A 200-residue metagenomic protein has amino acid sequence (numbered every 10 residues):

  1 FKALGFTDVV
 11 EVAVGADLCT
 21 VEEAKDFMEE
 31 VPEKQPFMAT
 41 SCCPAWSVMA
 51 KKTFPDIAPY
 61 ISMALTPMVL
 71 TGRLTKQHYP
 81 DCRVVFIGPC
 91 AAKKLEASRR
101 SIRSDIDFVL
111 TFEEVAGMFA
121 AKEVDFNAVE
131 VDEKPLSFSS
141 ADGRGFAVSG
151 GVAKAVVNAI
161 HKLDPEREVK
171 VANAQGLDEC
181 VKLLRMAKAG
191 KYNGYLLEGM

Functional and structural regions predicted by a protein language model:
F1-M200: Iron-sulfur-associated redox domains of electron-transfer enzymes in respiratory and anaerobic energy metabolism
